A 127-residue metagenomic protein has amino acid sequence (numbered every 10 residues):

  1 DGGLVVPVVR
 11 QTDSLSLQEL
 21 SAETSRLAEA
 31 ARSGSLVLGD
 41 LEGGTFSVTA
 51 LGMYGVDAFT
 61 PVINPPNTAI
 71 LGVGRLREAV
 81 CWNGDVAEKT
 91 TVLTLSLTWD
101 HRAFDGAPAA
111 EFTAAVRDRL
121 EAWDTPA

Functional and structural regions predicted by a protein language model:
D1-A127: C-terminal catalytic/motor cores of large multi-domain enzyme assemblies
